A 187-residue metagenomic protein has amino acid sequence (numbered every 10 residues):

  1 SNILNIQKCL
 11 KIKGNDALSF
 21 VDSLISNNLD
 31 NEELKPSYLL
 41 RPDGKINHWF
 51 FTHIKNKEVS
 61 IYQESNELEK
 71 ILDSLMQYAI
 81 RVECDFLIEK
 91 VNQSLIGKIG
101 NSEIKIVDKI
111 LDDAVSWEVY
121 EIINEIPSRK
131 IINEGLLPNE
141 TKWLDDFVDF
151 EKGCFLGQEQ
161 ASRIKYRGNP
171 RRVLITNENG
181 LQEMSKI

Functional and structural regions predicted by a protein language model:
S1-I187: Basic, glycine/lysine-rich polyanion-binding surfaces/domains
